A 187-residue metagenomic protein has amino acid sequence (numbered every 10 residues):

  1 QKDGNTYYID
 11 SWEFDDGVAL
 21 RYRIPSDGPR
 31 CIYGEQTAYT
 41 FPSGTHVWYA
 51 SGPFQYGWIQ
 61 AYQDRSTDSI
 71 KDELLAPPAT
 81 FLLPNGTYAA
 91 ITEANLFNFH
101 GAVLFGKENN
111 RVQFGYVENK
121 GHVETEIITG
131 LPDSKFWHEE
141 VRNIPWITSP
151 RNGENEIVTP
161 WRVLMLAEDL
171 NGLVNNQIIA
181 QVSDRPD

Functional and structural regions predicted by a protein language model:
Q1-P186: N-terminal accessory beta-strand-rich subdomains and adjacent acidic, glycine-rich linkers that precede catalytic cores
